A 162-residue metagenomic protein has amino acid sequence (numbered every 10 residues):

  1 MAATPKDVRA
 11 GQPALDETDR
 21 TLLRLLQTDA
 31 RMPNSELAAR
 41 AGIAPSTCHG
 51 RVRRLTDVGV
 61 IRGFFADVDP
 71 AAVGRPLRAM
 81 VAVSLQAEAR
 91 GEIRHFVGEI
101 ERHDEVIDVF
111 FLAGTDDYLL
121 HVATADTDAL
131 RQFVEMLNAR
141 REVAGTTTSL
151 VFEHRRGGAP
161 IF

Functional and structural regions predicted by a protein language model:
M1-F162: A compositional/biophysical signature of low hydrophobicity enriched in polar/charged and small residues
